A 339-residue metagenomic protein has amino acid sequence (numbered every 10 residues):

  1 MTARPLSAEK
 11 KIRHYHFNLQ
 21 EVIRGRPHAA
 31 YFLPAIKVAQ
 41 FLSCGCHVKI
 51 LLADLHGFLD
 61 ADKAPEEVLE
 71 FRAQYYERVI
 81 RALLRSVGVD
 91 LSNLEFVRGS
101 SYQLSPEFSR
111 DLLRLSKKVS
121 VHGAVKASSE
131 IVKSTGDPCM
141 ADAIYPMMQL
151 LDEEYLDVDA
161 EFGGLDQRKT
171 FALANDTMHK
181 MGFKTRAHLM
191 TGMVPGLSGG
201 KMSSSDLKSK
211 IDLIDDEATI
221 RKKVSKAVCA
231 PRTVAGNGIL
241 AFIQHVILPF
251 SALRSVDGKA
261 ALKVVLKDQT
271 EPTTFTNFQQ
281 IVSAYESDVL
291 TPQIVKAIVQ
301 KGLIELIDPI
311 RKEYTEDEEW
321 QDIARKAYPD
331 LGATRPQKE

Functional and structural regions predicted by a protein language model:
T2, A8-A61, A160-R168, A174: N-terminal catalytic cores of NTP/NDP-binding nucleotidyl/phosphoryl-transfer enzymes
A8, V38-L51, E67, Q74-R85 (+6 more regions): A structure-centric feature marking long, well-folded core domains of fungal metabolic enzymes and membrane transporters
V22, A53-L55, G99-S101, L165-Q167 (+2 more regions): An acidic- and aromatic-residue-enriched active-site/binding cleft used to recognize and process polar
H28, I80, G199: Divalent metal-coordination and catalytic microenvironments
P34-A35, A64-V68, D206, I243: Short secondary-structure boundary/capping segments
L52-E67, T191-S198: Short connector loops at secondary-structure junctions
D60, P65-A187: Divalent-metal (Mg2+/Mn2+/Ca2+)-assisted nucleotide/phosphate chemistry catalytic cores
L150, L156, R168-E339: Conserved nucleotide- and phosphate/pyrophosphate-binding catalytic cores in adenylate/nucleotidyl-handling enzymes
